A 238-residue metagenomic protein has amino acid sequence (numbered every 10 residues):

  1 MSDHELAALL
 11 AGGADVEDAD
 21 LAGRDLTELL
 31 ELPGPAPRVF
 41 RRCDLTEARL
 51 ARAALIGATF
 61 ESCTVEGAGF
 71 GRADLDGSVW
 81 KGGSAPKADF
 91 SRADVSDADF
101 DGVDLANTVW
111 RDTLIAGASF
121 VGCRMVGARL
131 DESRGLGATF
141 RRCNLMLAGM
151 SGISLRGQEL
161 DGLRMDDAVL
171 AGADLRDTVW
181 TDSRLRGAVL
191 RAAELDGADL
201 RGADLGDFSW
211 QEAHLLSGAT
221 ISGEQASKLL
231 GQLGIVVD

Functional and structural regions predicted by a protein language model:
M1-D238: Tandem repeat scaffolds
